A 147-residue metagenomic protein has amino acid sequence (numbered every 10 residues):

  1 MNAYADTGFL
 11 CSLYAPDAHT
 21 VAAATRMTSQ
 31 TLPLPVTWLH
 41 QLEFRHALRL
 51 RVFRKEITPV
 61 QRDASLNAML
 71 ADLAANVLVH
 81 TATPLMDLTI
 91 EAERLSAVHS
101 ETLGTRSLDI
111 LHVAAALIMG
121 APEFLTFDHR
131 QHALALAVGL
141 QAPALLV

Functional and structural regions predicted by a protein language model:
M1-E43, A47, R51-A64, H129 (+1 more regions): Short, well-structured N-terminal submotif of metal-dependent ribonuclease cores
N2, A71, V98, V113-V147: Acidic, PIN/NYN-like endoribonuclease modules and their adjacent C-terminal/linker elements
V21, I90, R94, V113-A114 (+1 more regions): A broad detector of short, well-ordered amphipathic alpha-helices that serve as recognition/interaction surfaces
T31-L34, V79, I118-F124: Short active-site oxyanion
W38, A82, L146-V147: Residues at the C-termini of beta-strands that transition into short coil/loop
Q41, L66, L70, A74-S100 (+1 more regions): Acidic catalytic patch
L103: A short, glycine/small-residue-rich beta-strand->loop->alpha-helix junction that serves as a flexible
